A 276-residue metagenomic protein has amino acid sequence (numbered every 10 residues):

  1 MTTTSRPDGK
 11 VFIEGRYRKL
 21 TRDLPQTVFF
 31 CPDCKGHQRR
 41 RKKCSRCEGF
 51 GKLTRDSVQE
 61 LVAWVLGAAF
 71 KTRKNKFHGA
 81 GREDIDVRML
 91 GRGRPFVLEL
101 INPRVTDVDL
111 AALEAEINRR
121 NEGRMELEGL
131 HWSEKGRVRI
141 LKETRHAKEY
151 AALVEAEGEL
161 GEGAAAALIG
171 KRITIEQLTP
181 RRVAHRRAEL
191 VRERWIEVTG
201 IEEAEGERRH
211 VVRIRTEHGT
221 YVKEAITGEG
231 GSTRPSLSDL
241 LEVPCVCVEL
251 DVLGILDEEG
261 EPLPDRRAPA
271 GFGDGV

Functional and structural regions predicted by a protein language model:
M1-V276: Non-catalytic RNA-recognition surface used by pseudouridine synthases
